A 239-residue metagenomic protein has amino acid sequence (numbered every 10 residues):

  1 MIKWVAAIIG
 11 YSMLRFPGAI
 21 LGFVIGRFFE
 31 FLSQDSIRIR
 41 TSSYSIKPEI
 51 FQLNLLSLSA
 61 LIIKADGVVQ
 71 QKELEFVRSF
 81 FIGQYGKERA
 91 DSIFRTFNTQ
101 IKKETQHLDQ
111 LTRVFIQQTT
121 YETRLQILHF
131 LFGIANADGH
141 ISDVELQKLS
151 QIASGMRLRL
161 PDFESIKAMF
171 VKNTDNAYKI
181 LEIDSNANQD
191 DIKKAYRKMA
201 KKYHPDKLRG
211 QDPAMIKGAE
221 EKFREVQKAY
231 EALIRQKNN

Functional and structural regions predicted by a protein language model:
M1-K64, V68-N239: Small-residue-enriched hydrophobic alpha-helices in membranes
